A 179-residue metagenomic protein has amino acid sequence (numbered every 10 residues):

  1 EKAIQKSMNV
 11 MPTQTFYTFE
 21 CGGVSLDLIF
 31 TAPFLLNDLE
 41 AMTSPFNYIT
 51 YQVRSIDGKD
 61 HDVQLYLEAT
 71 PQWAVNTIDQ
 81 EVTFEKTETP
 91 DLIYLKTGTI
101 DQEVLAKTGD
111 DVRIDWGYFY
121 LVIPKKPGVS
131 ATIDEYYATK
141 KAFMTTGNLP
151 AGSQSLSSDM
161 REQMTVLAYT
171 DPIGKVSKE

Functional and structural regions predicted by a protein language model:
E1-E179: Ser/Thr/Asn(+Pro)-rich, low-complexity disordered segments
